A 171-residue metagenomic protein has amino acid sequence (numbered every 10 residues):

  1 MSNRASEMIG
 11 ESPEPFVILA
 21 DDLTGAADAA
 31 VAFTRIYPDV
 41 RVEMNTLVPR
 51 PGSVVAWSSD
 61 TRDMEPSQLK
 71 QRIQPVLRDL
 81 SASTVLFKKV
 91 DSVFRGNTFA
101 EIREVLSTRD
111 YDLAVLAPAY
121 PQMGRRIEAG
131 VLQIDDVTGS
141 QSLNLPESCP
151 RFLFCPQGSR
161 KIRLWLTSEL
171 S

Functional and structural regions predicted by a protein language model:
S2-N3: Intrinsically disordered, low-complexity acidic/proline-rich regions of large eukaryotic scaffold proteins
S6-P15, V40-M44, L77-L86, V90-S171: Cap/lid and interdomain-hinge subdomains that line or gate substrate/regulatory clefts in soluble alpha/beta enzymes
M8-Y37: N-terminal signal-anchor module of multipass membrane proteins
A27-A30, S67-K70, T98-I102: Conserved strand-to-helix beginnings and helix N-cap segments that scaffold or border functional pockets
R35-I36, I73, E104: Glycine-rich, phosphate-binding/catalytic loops in enzymes
D39-W57: N-terminal glycine-rich anion-binding loops that anchor highly charged ligand groups
T46, M64-D79: Glycine-rich, highly charged phosphate/nucleotide-binding loops
R62-M64, S171: Short acidic, S/G/P-rich loop/turn micro-motifs used as interaction or catalytic elements
